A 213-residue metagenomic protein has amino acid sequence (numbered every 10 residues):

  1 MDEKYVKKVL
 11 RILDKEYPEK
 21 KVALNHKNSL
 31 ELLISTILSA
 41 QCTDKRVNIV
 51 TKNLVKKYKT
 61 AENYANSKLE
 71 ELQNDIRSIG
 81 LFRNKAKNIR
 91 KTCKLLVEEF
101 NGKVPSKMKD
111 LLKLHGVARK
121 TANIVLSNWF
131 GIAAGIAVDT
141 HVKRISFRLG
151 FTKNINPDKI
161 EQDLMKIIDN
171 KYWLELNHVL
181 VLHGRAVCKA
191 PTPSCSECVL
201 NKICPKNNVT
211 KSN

Functional and structural regions predicted by a protein language model:
D2-S212: Catalytic cores of DNA base-excision repair glycosylases
